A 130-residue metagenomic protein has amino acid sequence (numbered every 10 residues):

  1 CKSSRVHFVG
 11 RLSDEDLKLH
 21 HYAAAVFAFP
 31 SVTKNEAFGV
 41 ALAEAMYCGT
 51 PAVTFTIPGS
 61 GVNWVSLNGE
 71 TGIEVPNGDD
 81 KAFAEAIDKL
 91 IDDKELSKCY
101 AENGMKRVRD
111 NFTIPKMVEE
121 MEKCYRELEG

Functional and structural regions predicted by a protein language model:
C1-L12: Nucleotide-activated donor-binding/catalytic signature segment of Leloir-type glycosyltransferases, i.e., the conserved
R11-L12, L19-A24: Short alpha-helical donor nucleotide-sugar binding micro-motif in glycosyltransferases
K18, V40-Y47, N63-W64, E70: Short alpha-helical segment that forms part of, or immediately flanks, the ligand-binding pocket in carbohydrate-active
Y22-A37, T50: Acidic donor-binding loop of glycosyltransferase active sites
K34-G39, M46, P58: Short glycine/acidic-rich beta->alpha loop that forms part of the nucleotide-sugar donor binding site in diverse
C48-T56: Short hydrophobic beta-strand element within catalytic cores of glycosyltransferases and related nucleotide-activated
L67-D80, K89-E95: Conserved acidic donor-binding segment of nucleotide-sugar-dependent glycosyltransferases
A82, K89, L96-N111, M117-K123 (+1 more regions): A short, well-ordered alpha-helix in the C-terminal region of glycosyltransferases
